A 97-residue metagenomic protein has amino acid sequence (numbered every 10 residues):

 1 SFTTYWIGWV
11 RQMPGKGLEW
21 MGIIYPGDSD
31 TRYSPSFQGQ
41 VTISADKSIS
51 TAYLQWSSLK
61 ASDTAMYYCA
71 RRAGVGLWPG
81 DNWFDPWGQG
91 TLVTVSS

Functional and structural regions predicted by a protein language model:
S1-S97: Extracellular domains of the immunoglobulin superfamily
